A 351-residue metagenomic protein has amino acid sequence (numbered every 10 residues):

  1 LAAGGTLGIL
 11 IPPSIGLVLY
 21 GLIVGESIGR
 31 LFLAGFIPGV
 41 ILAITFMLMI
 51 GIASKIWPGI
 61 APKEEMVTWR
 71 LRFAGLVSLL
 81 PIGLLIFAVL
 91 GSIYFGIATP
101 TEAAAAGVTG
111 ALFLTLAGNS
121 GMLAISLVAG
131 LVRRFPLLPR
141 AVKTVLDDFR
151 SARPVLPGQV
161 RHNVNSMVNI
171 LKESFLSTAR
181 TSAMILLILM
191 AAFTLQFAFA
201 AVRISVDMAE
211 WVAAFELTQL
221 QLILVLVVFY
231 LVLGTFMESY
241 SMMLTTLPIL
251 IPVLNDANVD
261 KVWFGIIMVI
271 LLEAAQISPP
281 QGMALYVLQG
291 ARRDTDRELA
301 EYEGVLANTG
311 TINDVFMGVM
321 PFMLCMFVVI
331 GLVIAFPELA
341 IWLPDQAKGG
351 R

Functional and structural regions predicted by a protein language model:
L1-R351: Alpha-helical transmembrane segments of multi-pass membrane transport proteins
